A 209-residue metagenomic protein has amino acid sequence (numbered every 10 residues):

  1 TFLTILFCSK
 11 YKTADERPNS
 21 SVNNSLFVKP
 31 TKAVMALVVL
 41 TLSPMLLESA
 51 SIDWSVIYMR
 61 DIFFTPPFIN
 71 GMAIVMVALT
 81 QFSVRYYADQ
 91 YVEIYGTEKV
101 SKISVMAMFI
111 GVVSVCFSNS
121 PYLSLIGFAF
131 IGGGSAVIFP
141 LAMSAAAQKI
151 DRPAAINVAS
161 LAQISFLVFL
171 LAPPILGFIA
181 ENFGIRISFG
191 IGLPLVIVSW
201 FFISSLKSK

Functional and structural regions predicted by a protein language model:
T1-P18, F202-K207: C-terminal membrane-cytosol helix-exit motif in multi-pass small-molecule transporters
S9-L37: Juxtamembrane intracellular "pre-TM" segments in multi-pass secondary transporters
P30-V75, L79-S83: Extracytoplasmic gate region of multi-pass secondary transporters
V84-T97, A180-E181: Helix-to-loop junctions at the C-terminal end of transmembrane segments in multipass secondary transporters
K99-S114, L193: Structural signature of the two symmetry-related core transmembrane helices
G111, Y122-F130: Paired small-residue
V137-I150: Intracellular juxtamembrane helix-capping segments at the cytosolic ends of symmetry-related transmembrane helices
I150-I185, F189: A late C-terminal transmembrane helix in Major Facilitator Superfamily
